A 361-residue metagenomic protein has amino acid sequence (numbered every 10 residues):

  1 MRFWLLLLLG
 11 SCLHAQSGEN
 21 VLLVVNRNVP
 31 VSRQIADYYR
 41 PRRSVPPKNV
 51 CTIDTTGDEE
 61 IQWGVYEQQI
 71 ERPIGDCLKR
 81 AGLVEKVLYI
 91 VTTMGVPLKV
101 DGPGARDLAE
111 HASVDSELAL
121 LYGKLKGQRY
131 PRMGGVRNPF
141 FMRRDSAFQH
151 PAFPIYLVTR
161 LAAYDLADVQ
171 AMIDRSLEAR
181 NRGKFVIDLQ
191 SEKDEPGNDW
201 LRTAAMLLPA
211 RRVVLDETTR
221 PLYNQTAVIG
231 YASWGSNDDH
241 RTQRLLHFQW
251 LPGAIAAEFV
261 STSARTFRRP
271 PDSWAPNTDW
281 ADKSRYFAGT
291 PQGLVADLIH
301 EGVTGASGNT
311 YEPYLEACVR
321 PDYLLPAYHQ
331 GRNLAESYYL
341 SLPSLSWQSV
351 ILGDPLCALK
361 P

Functional and structural regions predicted by a protein language model:
F3-C12: Sec-dependent N-terminal signal peptides
Q16-P361: Cysteine-dependent hydrolase recognition
